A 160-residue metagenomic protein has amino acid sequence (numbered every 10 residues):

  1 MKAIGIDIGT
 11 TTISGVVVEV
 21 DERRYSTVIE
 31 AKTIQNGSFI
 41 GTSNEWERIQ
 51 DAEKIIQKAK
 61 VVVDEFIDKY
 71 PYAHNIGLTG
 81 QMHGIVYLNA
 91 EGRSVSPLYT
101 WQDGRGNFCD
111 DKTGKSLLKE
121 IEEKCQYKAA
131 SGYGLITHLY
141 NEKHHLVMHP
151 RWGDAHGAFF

Functional and structural regions predicted by a protein language model:
M1-S96: N-terminal glycine/serine-rich phosphate-binding loop of ATP-dependent small-molecule kinases, especially carbohydrate
V63-F160: Glycine-rich phosphate-binding/catalytic subdomain of phosphoryl-transfer and nucleotide/sugar-phosphate-processing
